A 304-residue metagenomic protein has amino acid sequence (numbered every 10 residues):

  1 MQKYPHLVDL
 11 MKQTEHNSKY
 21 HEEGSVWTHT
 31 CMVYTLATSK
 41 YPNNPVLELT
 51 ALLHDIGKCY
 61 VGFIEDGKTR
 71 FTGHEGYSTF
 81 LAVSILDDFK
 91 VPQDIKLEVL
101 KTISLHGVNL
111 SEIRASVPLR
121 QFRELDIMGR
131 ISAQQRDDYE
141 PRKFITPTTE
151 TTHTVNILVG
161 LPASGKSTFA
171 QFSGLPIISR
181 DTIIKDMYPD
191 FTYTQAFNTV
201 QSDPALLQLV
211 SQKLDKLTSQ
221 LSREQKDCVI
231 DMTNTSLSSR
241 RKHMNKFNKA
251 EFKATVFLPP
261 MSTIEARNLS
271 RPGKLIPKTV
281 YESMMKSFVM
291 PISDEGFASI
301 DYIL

Functional and structural regions predicted by a protein language model:
M1-I64: Acidic/His-rich, divalent-metal-binding segments that scaffold phosphate/diphosphate chemistry
Y20-E23, F63-H74, F197-L209: Short, contiguous acidic/charged loop-to-helix segments that flank catalytic cores in large enzymes
L36-Q134: Divalent metal-dependent catalytic cores for phosphoryl transfer on phosphate-bearing substrates
E150-N156, Q225-K226: Pre-Walker A (Motif I) flank of P-loop NTPase domains
V155-S173: Glycine-rich phosphate-binding P-loop
T168-K226, T263-A266: Conserved substrate/cofactor phosphate-moiety recognition/catalytic segment in nucleotide-dependent phosphotransferases
P176, P259-L304: Conserved GTP-binding G-domain of TRAFAC-class P-loop NTPases and closely related GTPase folds
P204-F252, V256: Glycine-rich phosphate-binding loop used to anchor ATP phosphates in small-molecule kinases, encompassing both
